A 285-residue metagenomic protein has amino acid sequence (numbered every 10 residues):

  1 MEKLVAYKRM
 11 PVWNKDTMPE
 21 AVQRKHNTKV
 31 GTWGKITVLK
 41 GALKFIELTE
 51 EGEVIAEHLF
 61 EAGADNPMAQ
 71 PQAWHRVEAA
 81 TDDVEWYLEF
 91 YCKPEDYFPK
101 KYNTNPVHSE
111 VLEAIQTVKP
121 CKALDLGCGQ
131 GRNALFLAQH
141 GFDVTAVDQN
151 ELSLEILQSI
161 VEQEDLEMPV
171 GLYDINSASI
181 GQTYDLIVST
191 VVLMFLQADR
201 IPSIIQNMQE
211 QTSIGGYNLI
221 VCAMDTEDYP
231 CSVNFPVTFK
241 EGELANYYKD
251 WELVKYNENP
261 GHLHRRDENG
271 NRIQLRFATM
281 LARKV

Functional and structural regions predicted by a protein language model:
P11-G31: Conserved short histidine dyad/triad with adjacent acidic residue
G34-K44: Short, conserved beta-strand element in jelly-roll/cupin
E50-P71: Short acidic-glycine-tyrosine-enriched beta hairpin
Q70-C92: Ligand-binding loop in jelly-roll beta-barrel domains
C92-V118, L124, G129-M168, L172-S179 (+2 more regions): Class I (Rossmann-like) S-adenosyl-L-methionine-dependent methyltransferase catalytic domain, capturing the SAM-binding
S179-I187: A short acidic, Gly/Pro-enriched loop at the edge of an enzyme's catalytic core that lines a small-molecule cofactor
L186-R200: A short SAM/SAH-binding and catalytic strip from SAM-dependent methyltransferases
P202-I214: A short glycine-rich, Lys/Arg-flanked "PGG" loop and its adjoining helix->strand segment in the class I
